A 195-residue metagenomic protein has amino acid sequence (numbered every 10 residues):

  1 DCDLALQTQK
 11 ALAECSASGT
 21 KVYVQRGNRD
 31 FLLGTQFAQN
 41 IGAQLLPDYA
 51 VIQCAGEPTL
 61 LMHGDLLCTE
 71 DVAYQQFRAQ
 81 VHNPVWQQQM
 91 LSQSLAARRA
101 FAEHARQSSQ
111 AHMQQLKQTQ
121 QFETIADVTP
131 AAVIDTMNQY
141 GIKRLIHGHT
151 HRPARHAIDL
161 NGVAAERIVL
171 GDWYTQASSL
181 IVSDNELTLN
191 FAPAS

Functional and structural regions predicted by a protein language model:
D1-C54: Core catalytic region of metal-dependent phosphoesterases/phosphodiesterases, especially metallo-beta-lactamase-like
C2-L6, Q80, Y174: Short, conserved loop/turn and helix-capping segments at secondary-structure boundaries that abut family-defining
L4-Q7, I125-T129: Soluble or luminal CAZymes and related metallo-dependent hydrolases
K10, E14, T35, Q39 (+6 more regions): Charged/polar, solvent-exposed surface patches and flexible loops
E14-A17, Q53-E57, Q89-A96: Short C-terminal domain-edge/linker segments immediately following a structured domain
N40-P47, P58-L60, D65, D71-Q76 (+1 more regions): Conserved beta-sheet core of the metallophosphoesterase superfamily
M62-V128: Active-site-proximal loop/helix segment associated with metal-binding centers of metalloenzymes
A192-A194: Conserved histidine-centered catalytic loops in small-molecule metabolism enzymes
